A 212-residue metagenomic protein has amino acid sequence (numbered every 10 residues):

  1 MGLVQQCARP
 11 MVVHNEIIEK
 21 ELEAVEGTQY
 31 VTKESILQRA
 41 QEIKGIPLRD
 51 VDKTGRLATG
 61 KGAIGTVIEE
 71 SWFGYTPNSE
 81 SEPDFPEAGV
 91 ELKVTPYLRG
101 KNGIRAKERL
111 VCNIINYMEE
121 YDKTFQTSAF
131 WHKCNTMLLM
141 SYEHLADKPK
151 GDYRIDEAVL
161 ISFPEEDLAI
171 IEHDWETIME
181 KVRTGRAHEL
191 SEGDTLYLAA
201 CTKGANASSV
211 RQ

Functional and structural regions predicted by a protein language model:
G2-P86, E91-Q212: Nucleic-acid endonuclease domains
